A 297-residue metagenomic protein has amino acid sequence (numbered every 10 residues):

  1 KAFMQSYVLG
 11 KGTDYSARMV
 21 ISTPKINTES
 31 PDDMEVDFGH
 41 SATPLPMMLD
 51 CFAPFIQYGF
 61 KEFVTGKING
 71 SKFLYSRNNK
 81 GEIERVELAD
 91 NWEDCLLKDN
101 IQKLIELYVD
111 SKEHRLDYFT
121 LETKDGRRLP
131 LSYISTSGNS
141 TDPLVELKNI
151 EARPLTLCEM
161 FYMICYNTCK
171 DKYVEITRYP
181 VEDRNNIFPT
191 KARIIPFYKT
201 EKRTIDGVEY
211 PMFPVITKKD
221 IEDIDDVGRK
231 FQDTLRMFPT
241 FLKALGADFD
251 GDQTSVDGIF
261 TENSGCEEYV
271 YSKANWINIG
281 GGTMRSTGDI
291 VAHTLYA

Functional and structural regions predicted by a protein language model:
K1-G280: Core mixed alpha/beta domains of very large multi-subunit molecular machines
S22-T28, R285-A297: Short, conserved secondary-structure transition motifs
